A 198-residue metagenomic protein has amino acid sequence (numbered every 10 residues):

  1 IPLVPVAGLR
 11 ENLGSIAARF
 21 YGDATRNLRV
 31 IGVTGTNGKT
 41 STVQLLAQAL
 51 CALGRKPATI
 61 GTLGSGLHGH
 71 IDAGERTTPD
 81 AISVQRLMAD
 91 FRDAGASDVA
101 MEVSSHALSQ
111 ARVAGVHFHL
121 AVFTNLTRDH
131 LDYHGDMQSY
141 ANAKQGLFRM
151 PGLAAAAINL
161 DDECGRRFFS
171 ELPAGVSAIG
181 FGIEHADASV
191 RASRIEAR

Functional and structural regions predicted by a protein language model:
I1, A94-A96, A100, S109 (+2 more regions): Acidic, Mg2+-coordinating active-site environments of NTP-dependent enzymes
I1-G32, T42-G54, S189: Short, basic phosphate-binding NTP loop
K39: Conserved lysine of the Walker
V43-A47, M88, F169: A generic structural signal for short, well-ordered alpha-helical segments in conserved domains
G54-L67, V103: Short beta-strand-centered segment that lines the nucleotide-binding/catalytic pocket of NTP-utilizing
T62-D72, H119-R128: Gly-rich Lys/Arg/Thr-decorated short loops/hinges at beta-loop-alpha junctions or inter-strand turns that position
H70-A81, D129-H134: Flexible beta-alpha connector loops of hexameric P-loop NTPases
E75-S104: Conserved nucleotide-sensing/catalytic segment adjacent to the nucleotide-binding pocket in NTP-handling enzymes
